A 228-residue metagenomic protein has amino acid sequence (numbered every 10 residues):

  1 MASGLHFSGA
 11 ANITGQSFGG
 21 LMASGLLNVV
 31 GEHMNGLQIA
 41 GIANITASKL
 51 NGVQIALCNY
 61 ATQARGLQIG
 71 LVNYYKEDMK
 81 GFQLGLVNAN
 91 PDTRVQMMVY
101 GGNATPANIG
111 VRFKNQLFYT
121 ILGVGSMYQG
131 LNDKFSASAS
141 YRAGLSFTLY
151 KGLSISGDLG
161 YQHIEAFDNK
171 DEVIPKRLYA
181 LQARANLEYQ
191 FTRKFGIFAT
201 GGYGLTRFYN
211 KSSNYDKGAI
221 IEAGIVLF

Functional and structural regions predicted by a protein language model:
M1-T93: Repetitive, compositionally biased segments used for assembly/scaffolding
G9, A23-G25, G41, M97 (+5 more regions): Membrane-embedded beta-strand positions of outer-membrane beta-barrel proteins
A11-I13, L27-V29, A43-I45, N59 (+8 more regions): Transmembrane beta-strands of outer-membrane beta-barrel pores
S17-F18, H33-N35, K49-L50, R65-L67 (+5 more regions): Repeated loop/turn-to-beta-strand initiation elements of outer-membrane beta-barrel proteins
H33-N35, K49-N51, Q63-R65, K80 (+5 more regions): Residues that define the transmembrane beta-barrel architecture of outer-membrane proteins
L57, I69-L71, L86, A107-F113 (+6 more regions): Residues on the lipid-exposed face of transmembrane beta-strands in outer-membrane beta-barrel proteins
E77-K80, Q116-F118, L178-F228: Predominantly the C-terminal beta-signal and adjacent terminal strand-loop region of outer-membrane beta-barrel
K80, L131-D133, A166-K170, F208-S212: Outer-membrane beta-barrel proteins
